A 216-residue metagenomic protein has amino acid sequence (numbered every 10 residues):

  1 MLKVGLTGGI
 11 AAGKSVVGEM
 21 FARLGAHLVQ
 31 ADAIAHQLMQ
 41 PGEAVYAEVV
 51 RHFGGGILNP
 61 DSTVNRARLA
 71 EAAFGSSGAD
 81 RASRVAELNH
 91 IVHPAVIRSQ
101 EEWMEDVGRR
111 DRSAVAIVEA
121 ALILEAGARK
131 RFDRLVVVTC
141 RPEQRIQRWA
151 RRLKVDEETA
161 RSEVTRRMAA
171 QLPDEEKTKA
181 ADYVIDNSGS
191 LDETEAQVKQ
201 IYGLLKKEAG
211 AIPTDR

Functional and structural regions predicted by a protein language model:
M1-A33: Walker A (P-loop) phosphate-binding motif
L24, Y46-V50, P142-A150, R161 (+1 more regions): An amphipathic alpha-helix signature
H27, A33, R134, D182-Y183: Well-ordered beta-strand positions
D32, L88, I117, I185 (+1 more regions): Residue-level signal for inorganic ion chemistry
A33-H36, C140-E143, R166, L191: Short, acidic/turn-prone active-site loops that include or flank metal/cofactor- and phosphate-binding residues
H36-A114: ATP-dependent small-molecule kinase phosphotransfer cores that center on conserved nucleotide phosphate-binding segments
R98-R112, A116-R151: ATP-dependent NMP and nucleoside kinases share a basic, alpha-helical "lid"
Q100-E102, R129-R131, V155-E208, D215-R216: Small-molecule kinase domains that catalyze NTP-dependent phosphoryl transfer to phosphate-bearing small molecules
